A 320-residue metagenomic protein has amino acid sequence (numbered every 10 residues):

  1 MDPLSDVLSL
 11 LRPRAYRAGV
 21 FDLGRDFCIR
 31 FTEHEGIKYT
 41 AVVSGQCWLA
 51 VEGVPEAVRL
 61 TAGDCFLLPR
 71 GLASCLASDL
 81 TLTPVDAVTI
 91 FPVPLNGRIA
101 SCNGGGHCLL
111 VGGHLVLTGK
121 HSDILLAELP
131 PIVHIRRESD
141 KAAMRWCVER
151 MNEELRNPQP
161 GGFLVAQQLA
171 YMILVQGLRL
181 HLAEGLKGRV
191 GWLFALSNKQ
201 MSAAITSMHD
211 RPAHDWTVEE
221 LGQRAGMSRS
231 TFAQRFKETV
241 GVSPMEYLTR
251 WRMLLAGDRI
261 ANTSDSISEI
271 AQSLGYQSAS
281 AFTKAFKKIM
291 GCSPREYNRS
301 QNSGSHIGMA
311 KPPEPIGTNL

Functional and structural regions predicted by a protein language model:
M1-C65, G71-S101, A310-P315, N319: Generic protein-terminus/edge-of-domain signal
D6-L10, A73-N152, A183: A hydrophobic/aromatic-rich effector-binding and dimerization subdomain of bacterial HTH-type transcriptional regulators
G45, D79, E154-N157, L180 (+4 more regions): Generic structural signal for alpha-helix termini and adjacent loop/cap motifs
L110, V148-M151, A170-L178, A233: Hydrophobic alpha-helical core bundles mediating ligand binding, dimerization, or RNAP-core interactions
I132-A142, L155-A170, L174-H214, V218-A225 (+3 more regions): Short, Lys/Arg-enriched, Trp-marked, Pro/Gly-tolerant hinge/linker segments that flank
A203-D210, H214-G222, M227-S228, Q234-T283 (+1 more regions): Terminal helix-turn-helix DNA-binding modules in bacterial transcription factors
